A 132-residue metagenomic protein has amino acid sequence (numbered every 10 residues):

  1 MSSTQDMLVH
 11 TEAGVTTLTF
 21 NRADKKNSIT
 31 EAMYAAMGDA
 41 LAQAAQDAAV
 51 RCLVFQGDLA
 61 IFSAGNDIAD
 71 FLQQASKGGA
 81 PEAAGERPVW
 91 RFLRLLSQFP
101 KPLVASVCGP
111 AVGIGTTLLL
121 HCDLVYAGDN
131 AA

Functional and structural regions predicted by a protein language model:
M1-D58, R94: Conserved CoA-thioester-binding segment of acyl-CoA-metabolizing enzymes
L18, F55, D67, L118-L120: Hydrophobic/aromatic residues within transmembrane alpha-helices of multi-pass small-molecule transporters
N21, N66, C108: Histidine-centered beta-alpha loop that forms part of the nucleotide-sugar donor binding/catalytic region in diverse
A23-K26, A60, G65, N130-A132: A short, glycine- and basic residue-enriched loop/turn that sits immediately adjacent to a domain's principal
G57-L95, A111: Glycine- (often His-adjacent) and acidic-residue-rich active-site loop that binds/positions the CoA thioester
L95-A132: Glycine-rich beta-to-alpha active-site loop
